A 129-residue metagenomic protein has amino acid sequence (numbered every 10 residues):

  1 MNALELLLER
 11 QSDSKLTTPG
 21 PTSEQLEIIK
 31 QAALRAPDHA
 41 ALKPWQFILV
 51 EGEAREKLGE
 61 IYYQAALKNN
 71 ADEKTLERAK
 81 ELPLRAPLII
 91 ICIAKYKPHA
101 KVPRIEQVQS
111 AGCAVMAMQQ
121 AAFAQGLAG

Functional and structural regions predicted by a protein language model:
M1-R85: N-terminal amphipathic, basic helical "cap/leader" segment at the start of enzyme domains
A33, I90, Y96-G129: Small-aliphatic-rich amphipathic alpha-helix that forms the alpha element of a beta-alpha
I48-V50, I90-I93: Short, conserved beta-strand edge motifs with alternating hydrophobic and charged residues
